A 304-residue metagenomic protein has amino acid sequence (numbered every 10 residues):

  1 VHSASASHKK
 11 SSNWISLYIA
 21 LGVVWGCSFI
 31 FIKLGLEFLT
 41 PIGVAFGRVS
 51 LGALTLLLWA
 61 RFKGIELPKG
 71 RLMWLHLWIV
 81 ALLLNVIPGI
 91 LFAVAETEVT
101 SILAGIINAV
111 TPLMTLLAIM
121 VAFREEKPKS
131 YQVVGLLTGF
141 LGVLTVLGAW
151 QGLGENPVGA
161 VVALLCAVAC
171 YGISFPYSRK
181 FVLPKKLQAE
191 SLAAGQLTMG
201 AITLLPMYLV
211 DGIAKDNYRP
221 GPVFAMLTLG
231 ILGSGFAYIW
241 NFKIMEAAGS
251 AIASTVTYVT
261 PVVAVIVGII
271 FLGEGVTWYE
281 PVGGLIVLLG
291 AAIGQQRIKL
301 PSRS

Functional and structural regions predicted by a protein language model:
K10-W14, E37-I42, F46, K69-L75 (+3 more regions): Juxtamembrane helix-entry segments on the extracytoplasmic side of multipass membrane proteins
L17-Y18, G22, L77-A81, G105 (+6 more regions): Residue-level signature of transmembrane alpha-helical cores of multipass secondary-active transporters and flippases
V23-V24, S28-I32, L57-N108, T145 (+1 more regions): Specific transmembrane alpha-helical segments of multi-pass solute transporters/efflux pumps, especially DMT/EamA
G26, S50-L54, F140, T198-I202 (+2 more regions): Small-residue-rich packing faces within the transmembrane alpha-helices of Major Facilitator Superfamily
G43-L54, L83-L84, F92-Y131, S250-I270: Specific alpha-helical transmembrane segments that line the substrate/conduction pathway and gating interfaces
A45-G47, G89, A104-V110, Y177-A201 (+1 more regions): Helix-helix packing/entry segments at the starts of transmembrane helices
L56, L117-A118, P128-W150, A160 (+4 more regions): Hydrophobic transmembrane alpha-helices of multi-pass small-molecule transport proteins
L56, T115-L117, L136, L153-D211 (+1 more regions): Transmembrane alpha-helical segments that form core, pore/gating elements of small-molecule transporters/exporters
